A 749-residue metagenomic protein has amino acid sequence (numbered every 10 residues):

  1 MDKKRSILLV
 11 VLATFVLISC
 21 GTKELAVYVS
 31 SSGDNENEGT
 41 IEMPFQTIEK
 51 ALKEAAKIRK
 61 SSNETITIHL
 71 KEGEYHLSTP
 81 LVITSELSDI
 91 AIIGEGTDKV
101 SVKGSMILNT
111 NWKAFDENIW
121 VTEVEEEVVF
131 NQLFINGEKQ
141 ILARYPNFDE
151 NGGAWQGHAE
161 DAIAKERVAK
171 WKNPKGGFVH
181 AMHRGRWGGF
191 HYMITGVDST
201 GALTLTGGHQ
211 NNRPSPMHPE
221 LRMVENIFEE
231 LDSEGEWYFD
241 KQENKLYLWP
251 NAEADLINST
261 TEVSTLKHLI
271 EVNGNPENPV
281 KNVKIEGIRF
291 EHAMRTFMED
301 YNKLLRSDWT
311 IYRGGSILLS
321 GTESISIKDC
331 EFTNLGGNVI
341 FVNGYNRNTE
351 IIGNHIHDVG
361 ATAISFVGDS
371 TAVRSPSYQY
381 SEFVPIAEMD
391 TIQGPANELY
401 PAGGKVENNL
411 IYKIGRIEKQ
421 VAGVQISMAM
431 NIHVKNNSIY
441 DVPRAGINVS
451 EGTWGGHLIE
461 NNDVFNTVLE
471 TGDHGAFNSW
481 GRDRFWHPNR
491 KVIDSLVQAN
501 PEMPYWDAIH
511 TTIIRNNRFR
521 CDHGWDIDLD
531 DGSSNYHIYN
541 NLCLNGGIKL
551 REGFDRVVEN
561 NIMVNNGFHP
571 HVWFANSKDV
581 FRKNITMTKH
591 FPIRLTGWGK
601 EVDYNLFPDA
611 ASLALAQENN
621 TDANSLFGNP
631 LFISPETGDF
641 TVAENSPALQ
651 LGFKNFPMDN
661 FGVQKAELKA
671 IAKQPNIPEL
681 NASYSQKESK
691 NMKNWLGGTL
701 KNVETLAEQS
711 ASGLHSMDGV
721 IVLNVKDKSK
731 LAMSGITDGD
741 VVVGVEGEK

Functional and structural regions predicted by a protein language model:
I18-S19: C-terminal motif of bacterial Sec signal peptides marking the signal peptidase cleavage site
Y28, D34-G321, S326-T333, A372-P395 (+2 more regions): Extracellular polysaccharide-degrading/modifying enzymes targeting complex plant/algal/animal polysaccharides
S61-I66, E86-A91, V272-K284, R313-K328 (+10 more regions): Surface-exposed loop/turn motifs in large extracellular/passenger domains
S78-L87, A91, N535-T637: Predominantly extracellular beta-rich ligand-binding scaffolds that present long acidic/polar faces for carbohydrate
T79-P80, K267, M294-D300, G336-V342 (+12 more regions): Short glycine/acidic-rich loop motifs that flank beta-strands on beta-rich extracellular proteins
A672-K749: C-terminal recognition in membrane/secretory proteostasis and scaffolding
